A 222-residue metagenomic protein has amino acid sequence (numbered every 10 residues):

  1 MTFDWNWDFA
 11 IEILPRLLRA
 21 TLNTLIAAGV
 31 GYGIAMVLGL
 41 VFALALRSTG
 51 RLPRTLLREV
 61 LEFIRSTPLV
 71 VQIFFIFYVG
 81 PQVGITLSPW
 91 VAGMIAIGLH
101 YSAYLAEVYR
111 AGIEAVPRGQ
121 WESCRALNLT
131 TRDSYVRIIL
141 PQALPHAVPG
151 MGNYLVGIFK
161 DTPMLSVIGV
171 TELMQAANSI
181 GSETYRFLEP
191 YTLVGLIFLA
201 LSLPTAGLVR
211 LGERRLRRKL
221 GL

Functional and structural regions predicted by a protein language model:
M1-L222: Transmembrane alpha-helices and adjacent helix-loop boundaries
